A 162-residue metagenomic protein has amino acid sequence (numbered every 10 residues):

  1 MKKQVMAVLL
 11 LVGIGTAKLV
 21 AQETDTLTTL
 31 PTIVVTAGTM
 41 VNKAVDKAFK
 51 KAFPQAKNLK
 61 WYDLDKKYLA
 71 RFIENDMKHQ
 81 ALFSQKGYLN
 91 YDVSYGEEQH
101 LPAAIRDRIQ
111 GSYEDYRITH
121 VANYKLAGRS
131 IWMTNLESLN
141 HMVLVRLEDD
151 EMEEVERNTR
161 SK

Functional and structural regions predicted by a protein language model:
M1-T26: Bacterial Sec-dependent N-terminal signal peptides
L19-K51, V155, T159-K162: Sec-dependent signal peptide cleavage junction
T29, Q55-N58: Non-transmembrane "mature" sequence context
T36-Q55, Q99-R117: Short, non-transmembrane alpha-helical segments in secretory-pathway proteins
K57-E74, H120-N135: A cross-family detector of function-defining hotspots
W61, I118, M152-E154: Generic structural motif
K67-Y95, L136-S161: Amphipathic N-proximal alpha-helical interface segments
Y91-H141: Surface-exposed, polar helix/loop patches in the mature regions of secreted/periplasmic/lumenal proteins that form
